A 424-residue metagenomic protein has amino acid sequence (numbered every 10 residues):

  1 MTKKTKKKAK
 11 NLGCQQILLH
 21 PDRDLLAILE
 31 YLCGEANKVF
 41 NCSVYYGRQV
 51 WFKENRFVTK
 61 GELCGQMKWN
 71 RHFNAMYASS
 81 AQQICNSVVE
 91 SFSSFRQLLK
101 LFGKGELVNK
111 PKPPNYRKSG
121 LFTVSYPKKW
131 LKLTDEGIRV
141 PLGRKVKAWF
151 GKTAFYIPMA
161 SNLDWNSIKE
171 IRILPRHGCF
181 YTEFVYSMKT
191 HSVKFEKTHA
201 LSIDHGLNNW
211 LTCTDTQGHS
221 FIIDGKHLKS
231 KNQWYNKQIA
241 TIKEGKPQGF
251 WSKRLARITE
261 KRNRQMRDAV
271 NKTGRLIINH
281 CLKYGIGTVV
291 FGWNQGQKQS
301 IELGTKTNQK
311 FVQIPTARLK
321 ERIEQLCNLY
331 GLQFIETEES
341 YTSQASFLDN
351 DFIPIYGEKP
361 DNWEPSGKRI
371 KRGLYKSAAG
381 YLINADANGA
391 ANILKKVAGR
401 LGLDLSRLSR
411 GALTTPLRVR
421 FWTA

Functional and structural regions predicted by a protein language model:
M1-Q83: Gly/serine-rich nucleotide phosphate-binding loop at the start of the catalytic core of nucleotide/ADP-ribose-handling
K3-T5, G13-C14, R23, A27 (+1 more regions): Positively charged, helix-rich recognition surfaces that bind polyanionic ligands
C14-L18, T153-A154, E170, A200: Well-ordered beta-strand positions in beta-sheet-rich domains
S43, Q83-F95, A387-V397: Stable alpha-helical structural segments in soluble proteins, enriched in small hydrophobic residues
V44-W51, F92, R96-G103, M188 (+1 more regions): Long, hydrophobic, amphipathic alpha-helical segments used as structural scaffolds
Y45, R56, L99-P114, Q248-L255 (+2 more regions): Short coil/turn segments at secondary-structure boundaries
G61-R176, Q309, Q313: Acidic carboxylate diad motif detector
